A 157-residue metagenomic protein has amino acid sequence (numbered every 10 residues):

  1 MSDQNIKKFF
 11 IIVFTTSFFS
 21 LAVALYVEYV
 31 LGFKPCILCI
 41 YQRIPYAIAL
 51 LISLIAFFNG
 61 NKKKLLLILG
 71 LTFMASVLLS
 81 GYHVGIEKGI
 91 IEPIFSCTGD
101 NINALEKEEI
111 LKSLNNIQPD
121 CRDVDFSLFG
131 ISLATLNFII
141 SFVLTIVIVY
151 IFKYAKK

Functional and structural regions predicted by a protein language model:
Q4-T15, I55-V77, I146, Y150: Interfacial segments of alpha-helical transmembrane regions
T16-V23, A49-I52, T72-Y82, I140-V147: Membrane-embedded alpha-helical transmembrane segments of multi-pass integral membrane proteins
S17-K34, L54, E87: Immediate flanking context of iron-sulfur cluster ligation sites
V23-E28, A75-I90, K107: C-terminal TM-helix exit segments that contain a strictly Trp-centered aromatic cap at the helix terminus
F33-R43, F95-T98: Non-cytosolic membrane-interface motifs at loop->transmembrane helix junctions
L38-I48, L111, F129-V143: Membrane-interface loop-to-helix entry segments
K88-A134: Extracytosolic (periplasmic/ER-lumenal) interhelical loops and adjacent juxtamembrane/interface segments of multi-pass
Y150-K157: Membrane-interface capping segments at transmembrane-helix boundaries
